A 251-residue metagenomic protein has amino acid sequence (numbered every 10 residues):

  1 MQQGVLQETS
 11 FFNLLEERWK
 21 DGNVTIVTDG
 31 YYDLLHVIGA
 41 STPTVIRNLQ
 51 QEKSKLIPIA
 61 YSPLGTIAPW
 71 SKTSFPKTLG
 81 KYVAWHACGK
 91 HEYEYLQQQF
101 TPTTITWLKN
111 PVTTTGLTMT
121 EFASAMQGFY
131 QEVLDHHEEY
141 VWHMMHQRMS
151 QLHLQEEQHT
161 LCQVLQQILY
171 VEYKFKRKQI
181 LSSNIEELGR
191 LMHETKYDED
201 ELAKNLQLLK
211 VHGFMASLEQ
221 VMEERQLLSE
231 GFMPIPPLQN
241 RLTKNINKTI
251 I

Functional and structural regions predicted by a protein language model:
M1-D29, I57, C88, E121-S124: N-terminal subdomain of nucleotide-sugar transferases
L6-Q7, V112-Y130: A charged, aromatic-enriched C-terminal amphipathic alpha-helix characteristic of glycosyltransferases across folds
I26-T44, P58-S62, K178-Q179: Short N-terminal targeting/anchoring amphipathic segment
L35-H36, Q51-S71, H86, W107: Active-site proximal beta-strand in glycosyltransferases
P69-A84, Q99: A conserved, positively charged/aromatic
K81-K90, T106: A short beta-strand/loop micro-motif in the catalytic core of glycosyltransferases that engages the nucleotide-sugar
H91, P111: Carbohydrate-associated surface elements
E121-I251: Conserved NTP-donor binding/palm subdomain of two-metal-ion nucleotidyltransferases/polymerases, i.e., the charged
